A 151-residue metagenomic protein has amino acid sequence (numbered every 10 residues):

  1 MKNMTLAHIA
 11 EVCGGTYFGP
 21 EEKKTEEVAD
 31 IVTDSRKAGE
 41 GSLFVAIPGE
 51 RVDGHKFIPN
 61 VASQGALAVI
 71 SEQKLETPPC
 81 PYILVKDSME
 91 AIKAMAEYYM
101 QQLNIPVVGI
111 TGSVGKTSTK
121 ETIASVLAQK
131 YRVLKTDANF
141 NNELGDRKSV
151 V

Functional and structural regions predicted by a protein language model:
M1-A94: N-terminal leader/targeting and accessory segments in enzymes
A10-E11, A91-V151: Phosphate-binding loop of NTP-binding sites
